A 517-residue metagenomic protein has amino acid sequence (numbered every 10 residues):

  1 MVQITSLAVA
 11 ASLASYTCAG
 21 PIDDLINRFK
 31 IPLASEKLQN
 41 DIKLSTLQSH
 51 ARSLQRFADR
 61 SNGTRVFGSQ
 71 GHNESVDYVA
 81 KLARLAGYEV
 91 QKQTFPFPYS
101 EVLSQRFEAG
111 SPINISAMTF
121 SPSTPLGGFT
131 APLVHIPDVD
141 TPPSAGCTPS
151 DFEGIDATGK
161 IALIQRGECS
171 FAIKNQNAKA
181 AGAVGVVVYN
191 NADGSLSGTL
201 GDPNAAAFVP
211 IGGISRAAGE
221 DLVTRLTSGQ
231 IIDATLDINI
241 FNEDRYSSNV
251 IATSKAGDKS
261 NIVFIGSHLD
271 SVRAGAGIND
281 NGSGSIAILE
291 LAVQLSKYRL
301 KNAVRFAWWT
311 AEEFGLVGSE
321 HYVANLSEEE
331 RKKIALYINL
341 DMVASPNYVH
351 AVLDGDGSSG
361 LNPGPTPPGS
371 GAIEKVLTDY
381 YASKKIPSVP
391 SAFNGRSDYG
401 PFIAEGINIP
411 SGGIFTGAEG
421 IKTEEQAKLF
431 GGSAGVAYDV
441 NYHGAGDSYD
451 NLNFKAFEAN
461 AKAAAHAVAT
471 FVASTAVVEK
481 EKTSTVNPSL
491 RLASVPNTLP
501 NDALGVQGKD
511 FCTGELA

Functional and structural regions predicted by a protein language model:
M1-P21: Fungal secretory targeting signals
C18-H72, V76-D77, K81, A86 (+3 more regions): N-terminal hydrophobic or amphipathic helices/low-complexity stretches enriched in small/hydrophobic/Pro/Gly
N40, S49-R52, R56-I161: Noncatalytic luminal/extracellular "stalk/propeptide" segments of secretory-pathway proteins
I42, S260, R299-L300, W309-E425 (+2 more regions): Metal-dependent peptidase/peptidase-like ectodomains
S69, S116-S215, S388: Extracellular/luminal Protease-associated
T124-G146, P203-I278, E290-V293, K301: Soluble metallo-hydrolase cores and metallopeptidase-like ectodomains found primarily in the secretory/periplasmic
N204-A206, V293-V317, L340, V477-E481: Short helix-loop-beta-strand segments that form the rim/entrance of peptidase-like active sites
I421-P496, L516-A517: His/Asp/Glu-rich mid-to-C-terminal helical/loop segments that flank catalytic regions of hydrolases
